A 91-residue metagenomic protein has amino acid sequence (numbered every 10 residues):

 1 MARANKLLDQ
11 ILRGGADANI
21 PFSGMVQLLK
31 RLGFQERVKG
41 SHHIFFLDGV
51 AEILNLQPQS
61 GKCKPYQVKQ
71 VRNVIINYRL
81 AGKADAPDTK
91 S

Functional and structural regions predicted by a protein language model:
A2-K39, D48-S91: Basic nucleic-acid-binding interfaces
